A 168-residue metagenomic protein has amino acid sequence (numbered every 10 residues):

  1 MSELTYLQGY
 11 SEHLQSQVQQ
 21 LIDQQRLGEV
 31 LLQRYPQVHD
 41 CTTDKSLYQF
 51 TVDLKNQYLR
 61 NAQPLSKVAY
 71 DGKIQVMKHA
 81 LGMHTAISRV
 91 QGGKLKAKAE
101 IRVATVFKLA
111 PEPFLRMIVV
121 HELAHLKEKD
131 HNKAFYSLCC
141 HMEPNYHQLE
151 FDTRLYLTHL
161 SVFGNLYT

Functional and structural regions predicted by a protein language model:
M1-R116, L126-T168: Active-site-proximal or metal-binding-adjacent scaffold patches in catalytic folds
V119: Walker B beta-strand of ABC/ABC-like P-loop ATPase nucleotide-binding domains, specifically the conserved hydrophobic
E122: Walker B catalytic acidic pair
